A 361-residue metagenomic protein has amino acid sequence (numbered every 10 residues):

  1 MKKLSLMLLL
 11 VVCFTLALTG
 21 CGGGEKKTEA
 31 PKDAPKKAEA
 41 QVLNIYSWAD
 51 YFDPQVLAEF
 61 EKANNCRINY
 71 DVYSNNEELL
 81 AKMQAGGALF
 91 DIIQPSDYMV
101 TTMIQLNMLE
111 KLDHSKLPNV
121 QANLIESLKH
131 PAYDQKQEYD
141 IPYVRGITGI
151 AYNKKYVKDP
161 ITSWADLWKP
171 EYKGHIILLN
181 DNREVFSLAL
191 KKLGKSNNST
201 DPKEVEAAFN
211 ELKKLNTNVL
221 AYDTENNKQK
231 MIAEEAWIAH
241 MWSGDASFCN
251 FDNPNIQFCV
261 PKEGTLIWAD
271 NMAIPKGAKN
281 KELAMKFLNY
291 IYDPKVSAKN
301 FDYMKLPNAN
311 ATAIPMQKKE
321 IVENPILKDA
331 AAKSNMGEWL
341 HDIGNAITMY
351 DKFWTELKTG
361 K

Functional and structural regions predicted by a protein language model:
M1-V42, K361: Short, low-complexity disordered leader/linker segments with a strong preference for bacterial N-terminal type II
A30-T102, Q229: Early extracytoplasmic/lumenal segment of secretory-pathway proteins
D53, L89, Q94-E235: Extracytoplasmic ligand-binding site segments that recognize negatively charged/polar headgroups
M99-T102, I232, I238-N255, K305: A ligand-binding cleft/hinge motif common to bilobed small-molecule-binding domains
I104-K111, P131-E138, F248-V260, I321-N324: Ligand-binding "clamshell"
E206-K214, D252-K276, V322: Periplasmic-binding protein-like
P275-S334: Mature extracytoplasmic/periplasmic domains
A330-K361: Conserved C-terminal helix/tail region of periplasmic/extracytoplasmic solute-binding proteins
